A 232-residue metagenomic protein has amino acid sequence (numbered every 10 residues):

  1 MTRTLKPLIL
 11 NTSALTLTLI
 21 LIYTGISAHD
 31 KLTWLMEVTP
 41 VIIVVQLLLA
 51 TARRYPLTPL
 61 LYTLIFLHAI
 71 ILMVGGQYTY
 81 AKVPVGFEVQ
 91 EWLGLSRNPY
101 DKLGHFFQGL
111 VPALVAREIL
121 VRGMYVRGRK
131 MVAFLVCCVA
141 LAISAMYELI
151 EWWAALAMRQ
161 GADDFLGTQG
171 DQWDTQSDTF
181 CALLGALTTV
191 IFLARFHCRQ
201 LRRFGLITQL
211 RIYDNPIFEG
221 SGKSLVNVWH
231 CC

Functional and structural regions predicted by a protein language model:
M1-S13: N-terminal membrane topogenic signal
L10, T16-L110, L114: "…centered on the first transmembrane helix and the immediately adjacent amphipathic helix/loop
H29, R53-L57, Y80-V85, V121-R127 (+2 more regions): Transmembrane helix-loop junctions in multipass membrane proteins, especially transporters and channels
D30-W34, V85-G86, Y100, S144 (+1 more regions): Interfacial helix-loop-helix junctions of multi-pass membrane proteins
I43-A52, F107-M124, L156-Q160, F180-F196: Membrane-interfacial alpha-helical segments at the cytosolic side of multi-pass membrane proteins
T63-L72, V136-Y147: Hydrophobic alpha-helical membrane-insertion segments
M124-L141: Internal alpha-helical transmembrane segments of multi-pass membrane proteins
Q172-C232: Primarily interfacial, aromatic-capped hydrophobic alpha-helices that serve as membrane anchors
